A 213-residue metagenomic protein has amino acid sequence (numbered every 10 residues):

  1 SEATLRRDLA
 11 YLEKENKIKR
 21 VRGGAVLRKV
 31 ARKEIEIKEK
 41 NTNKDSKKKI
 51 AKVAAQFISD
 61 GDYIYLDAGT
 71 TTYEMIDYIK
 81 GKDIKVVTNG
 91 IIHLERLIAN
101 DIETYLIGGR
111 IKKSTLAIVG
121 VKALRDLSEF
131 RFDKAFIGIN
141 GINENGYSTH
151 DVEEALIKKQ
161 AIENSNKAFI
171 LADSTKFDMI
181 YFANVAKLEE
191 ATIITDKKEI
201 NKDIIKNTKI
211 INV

Functional and structural regions predicted by a protein language model:
A3-A68, I76-G81, K85, L97-I102: HTH-adjacent hinge/linker in prokaryotic transcriptional regulators
T4, T70-T72, T88, T149 (+1 more regions): Ser/Thr-centric signal marking residues that sit in or immediately flank functional binding/regulatory motifs
L5, A54, L66, G90 (+3 more regions): Hydrophobic structural packing positions in well-ordered secondary structure
A10, G69-T70, N89-H93, D196-N201: Short, polar loop motifs at secondary-structure junctions
K14, E95-V213: Conserved phosphate- and dinucleotide-binding cores of soluble alpha/beta proteins, encompassing both enzyme active
N41-D45, K49, T70, T88 (+4 more regions): Residues at secondary-structure transition points
D67, V87-N89, I107, L171: Structural motif
T72-M75, M179-I180: Short glycine/serine/threonine-rich phosphate/pyrophosphate-binding segments that cradle anionic phosphate groups
